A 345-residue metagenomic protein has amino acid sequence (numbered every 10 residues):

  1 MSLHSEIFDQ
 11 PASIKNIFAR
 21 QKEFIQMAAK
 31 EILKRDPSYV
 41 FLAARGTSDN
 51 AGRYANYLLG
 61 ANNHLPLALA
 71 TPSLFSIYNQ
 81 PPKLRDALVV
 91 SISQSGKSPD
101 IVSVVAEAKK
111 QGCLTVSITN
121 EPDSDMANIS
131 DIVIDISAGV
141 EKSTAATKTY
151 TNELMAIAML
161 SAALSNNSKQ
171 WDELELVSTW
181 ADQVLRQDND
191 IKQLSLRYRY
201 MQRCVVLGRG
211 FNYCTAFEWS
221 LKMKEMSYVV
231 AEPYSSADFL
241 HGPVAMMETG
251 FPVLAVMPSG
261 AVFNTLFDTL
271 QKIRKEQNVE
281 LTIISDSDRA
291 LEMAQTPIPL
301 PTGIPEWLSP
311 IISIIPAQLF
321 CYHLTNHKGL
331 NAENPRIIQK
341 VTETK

Functional and structural regions predicted by a protein language model:
S2-F41, I132-I136, V140-P252, V262 (+1 more regions): Active-site phosphate/pyrophosphate-binding segments
L3, G52-A55, A216-E218, K222 (+2 more regions): Conserved phosphate/anionic-ligand binding catalytic regions in large, soluble enzymes, centered on
F8, A294-I298, S313: Compositionally biased, intrinsically disordered/low-complexity regions enriched for serine, proline and threonine
I17, Y78, H323: Residues that scaffold the ATP/ADP-binding catalytic core of kinase and kinase-like folds
F24-Q26, L33-T179, Q183, R209 (+2 more regions): Glycine-rich phosphate-binding loops that contact phosphosugars or nucleotide phosphates
W219, L266-T269, S313, R336: Composition- and surface-driven signal marking solvent-exposed, interaction-prone regions in large proteins
F251-S259, S313-I314: Hydrophobic membrane-spanning alpha-helices of multi-pass integral membrane proteins
G303-K345: Peripheral docking tails and interdomain loops at the edges of cofactor- or intermediate-handling domains
